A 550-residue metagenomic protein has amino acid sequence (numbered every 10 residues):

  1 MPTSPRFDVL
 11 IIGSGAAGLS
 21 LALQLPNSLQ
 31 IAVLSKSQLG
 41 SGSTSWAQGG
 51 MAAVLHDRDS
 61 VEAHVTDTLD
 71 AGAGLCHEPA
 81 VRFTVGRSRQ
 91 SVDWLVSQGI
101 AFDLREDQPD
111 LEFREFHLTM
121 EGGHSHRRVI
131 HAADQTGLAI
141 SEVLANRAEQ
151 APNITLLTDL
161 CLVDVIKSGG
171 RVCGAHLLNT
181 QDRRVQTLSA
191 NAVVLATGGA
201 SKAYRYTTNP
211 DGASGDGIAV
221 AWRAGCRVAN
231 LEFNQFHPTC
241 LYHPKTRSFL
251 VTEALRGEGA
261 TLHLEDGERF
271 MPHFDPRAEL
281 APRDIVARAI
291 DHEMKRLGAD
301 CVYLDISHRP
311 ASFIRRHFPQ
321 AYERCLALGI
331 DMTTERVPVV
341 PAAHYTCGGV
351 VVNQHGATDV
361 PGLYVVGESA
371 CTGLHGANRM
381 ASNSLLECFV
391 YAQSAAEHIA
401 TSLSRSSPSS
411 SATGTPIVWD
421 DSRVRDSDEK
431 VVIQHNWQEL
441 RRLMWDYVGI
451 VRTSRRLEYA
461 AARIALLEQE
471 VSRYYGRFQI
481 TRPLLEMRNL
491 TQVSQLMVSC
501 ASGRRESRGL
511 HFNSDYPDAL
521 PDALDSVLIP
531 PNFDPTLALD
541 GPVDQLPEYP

Functional and structural regions predicted by a protein language model:
M1-F7, Q24, Q30, L39 (+10 more regions): Glycine- and aromatic-enriched mobile tails/lids
V9-V33: N-terminal Rossmann-like FAD-binding beta1-loop-alpha1 element of flavoenzymes
L10-I12, L188-T197: Short hydrophobic core segments
S37-L69, A73, T246-F249: Conserved N-terminal glycine-rich FAD pyrophosphate-binding loop of Rossmann-like flavoproteins
L39, V220, C226-V337, H398-S404: An anion/pyrophosphate-binding glycine-rich loop and adjacent beta-alpha core in soluble alpha-beta enzymes
C76-R89, R127-N146, L157, T207-G215 (+3 more regions): Short beta-strand to alpha-helix junction loop
V96-R184, A196, R205, C240-H243 (+1 more regions): Conserved redox-cofactor binding core of oxidoreductases
A192-F249, R296, N383-S394: Glycine-rich loop(s) and the adjacent beta-strand/alpha-helix scaffold that form part
